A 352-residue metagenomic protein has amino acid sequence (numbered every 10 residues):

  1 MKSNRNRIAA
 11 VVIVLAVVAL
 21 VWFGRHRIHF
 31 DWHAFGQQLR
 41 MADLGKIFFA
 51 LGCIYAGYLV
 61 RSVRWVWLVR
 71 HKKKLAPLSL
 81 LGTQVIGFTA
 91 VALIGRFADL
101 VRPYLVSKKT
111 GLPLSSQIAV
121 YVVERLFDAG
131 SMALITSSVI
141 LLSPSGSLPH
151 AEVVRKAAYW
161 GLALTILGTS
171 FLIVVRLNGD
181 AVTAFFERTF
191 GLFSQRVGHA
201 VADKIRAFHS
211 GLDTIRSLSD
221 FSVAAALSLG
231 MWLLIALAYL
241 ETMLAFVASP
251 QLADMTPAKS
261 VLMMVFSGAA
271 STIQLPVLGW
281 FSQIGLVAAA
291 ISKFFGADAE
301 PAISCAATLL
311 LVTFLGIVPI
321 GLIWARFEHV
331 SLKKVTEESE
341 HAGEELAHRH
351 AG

Functional and structural regions predicted by a protein language model:
M1-H33, Q37, G87-L192, W280-G352: Transmembrane helix-loop-helix hairpins in multi-pass inner-membrane proteins
V11, I47-L51, L78-G82, A157-L162 (+3 more regions): Hydrophobic alpha-helical transmembrane segments
L20-K74, S217-P257: Helix-loop-helix hairpins and the membrane-proximal interhelical loops of multi-pass alpha-helical transport proteins
G52, A56, I86, V123-L126 (+4 more regions): Hydrophobic residues within alpha-helical transmembrane segments of multi-pass solute transporters/permease subunits
L78-G87, T256-A269, D298-L311: Alpha-helical transmembrane segments of multi-pass membrane proteins
S79-T89, F185-F208: Juxtamembrane inter-helical linkers in multi-pass membrane proteins
I86-G95, A245, L262-I284: Transmembrane alpha-helix interface/packing and boundary motifs in multi-pass membrane proteins, characterized by
Q195-S228: Membrane-water interface at loop-to-transmembrane-helix junctions
